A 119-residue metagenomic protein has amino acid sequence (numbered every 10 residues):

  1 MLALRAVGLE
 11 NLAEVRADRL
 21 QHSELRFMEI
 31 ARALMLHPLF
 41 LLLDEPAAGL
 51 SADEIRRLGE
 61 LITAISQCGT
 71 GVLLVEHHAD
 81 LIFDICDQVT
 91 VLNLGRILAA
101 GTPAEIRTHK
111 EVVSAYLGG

Functional and structural regions predicted by a protein language model:
M1-G119: Glycine-rich phosphate-binding loops of nucleotide-dependent enzymes
